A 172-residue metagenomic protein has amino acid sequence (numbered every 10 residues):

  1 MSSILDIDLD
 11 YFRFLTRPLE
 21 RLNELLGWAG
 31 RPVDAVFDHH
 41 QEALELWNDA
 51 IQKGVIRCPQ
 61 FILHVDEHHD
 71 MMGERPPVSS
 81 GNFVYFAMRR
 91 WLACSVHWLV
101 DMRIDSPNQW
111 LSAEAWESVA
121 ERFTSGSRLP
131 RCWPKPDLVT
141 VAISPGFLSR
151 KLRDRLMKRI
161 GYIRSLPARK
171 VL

Functional and structural regions predicted by a protein language model:
M1-L172: Conserved alpha-helical scaffold segments that buttress catalytic/binding sites
